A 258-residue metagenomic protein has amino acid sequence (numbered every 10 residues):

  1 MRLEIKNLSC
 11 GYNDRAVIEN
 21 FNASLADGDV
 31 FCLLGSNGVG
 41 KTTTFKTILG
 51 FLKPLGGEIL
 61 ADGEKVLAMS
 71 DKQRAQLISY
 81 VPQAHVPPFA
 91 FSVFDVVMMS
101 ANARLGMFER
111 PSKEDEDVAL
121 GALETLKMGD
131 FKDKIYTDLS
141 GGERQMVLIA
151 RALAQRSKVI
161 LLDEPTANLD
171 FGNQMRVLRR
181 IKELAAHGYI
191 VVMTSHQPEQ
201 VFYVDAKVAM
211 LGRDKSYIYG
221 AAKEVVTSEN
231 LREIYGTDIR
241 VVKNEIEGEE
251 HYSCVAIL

Functional and structural regions predicted by a protein language model:
L34-S36: The feature captures the beta-strand-to-loop junction immediately N-terminal to the Walker
L49: Helix-to-loop junction immediately C-terminal to a conserved catalytic motif
G57-K65: Conserved ABC transporter NBD signature motif
M98, K113-F131: Conserved ABC ATPase "signature" region
I135-L139, E143: Conserved ABC ATPase signature
I160-D163: Catalytic Walker B motif of ABC-type/P-loop ATPase nucleotide-binding domains
K207-A221: H-loop (His-switch) and adjacent beta-strand-loop-beta switch element of ABC-type ATPase nucleotide-binding domains
